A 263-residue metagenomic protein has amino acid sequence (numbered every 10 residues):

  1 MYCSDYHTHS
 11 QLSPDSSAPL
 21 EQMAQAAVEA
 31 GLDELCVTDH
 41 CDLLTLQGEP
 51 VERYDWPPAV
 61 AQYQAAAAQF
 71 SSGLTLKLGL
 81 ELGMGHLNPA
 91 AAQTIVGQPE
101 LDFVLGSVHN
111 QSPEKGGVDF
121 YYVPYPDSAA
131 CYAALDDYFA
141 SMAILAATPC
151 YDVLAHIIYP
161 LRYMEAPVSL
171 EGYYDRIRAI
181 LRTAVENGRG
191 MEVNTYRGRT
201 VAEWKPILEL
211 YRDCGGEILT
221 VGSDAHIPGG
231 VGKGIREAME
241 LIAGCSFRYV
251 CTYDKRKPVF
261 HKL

Functional and structural regions predicted by a protein language model:
M1-H86, I95-V96, P160-Y174, A179-I180 (+5 more regions): An N-terminally biased module of ancient metal coordination in phosphate/nucleic-acid-related enzymes
L12, A68-G116, F120-D127: Active-site gating/metal-coordination segments in enzymes
P14, S107-G216: Domain-core and long-helix interface of multi-subunit machines
L20-D33, L87-D102, A134-C150, L208-E209: Short amphipathic alpha-helices and their capping/turn segments at secondary-structure boundaries
L35-V37, V104, L154, M191 (+2 more regions): Hydrophobic residues within beta-strands of alpha/beta enzymes
G97-F103, T148-P149, I207-S223, R236-C251: Structural recognition of alpha->loop->beta junctions
G188-G198, L219-P228, I235, Y249 (+1 more regions): Active-site core of metal-dependent hydrolases
C245-R248, K257-L263: C-terminal regulatory/interaction regions
